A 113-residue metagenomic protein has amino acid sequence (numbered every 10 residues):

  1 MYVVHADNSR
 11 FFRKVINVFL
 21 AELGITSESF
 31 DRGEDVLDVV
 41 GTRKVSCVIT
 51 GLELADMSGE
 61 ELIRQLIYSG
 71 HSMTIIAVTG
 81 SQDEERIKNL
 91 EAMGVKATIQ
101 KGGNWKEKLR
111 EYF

Functional and structural regions predicted by a protein language model:
M1-F11, I16-L20, V48: Conserved acidic segment of CheY-like receiver
S29-C47: Acidic, metal-coordinating helix/loop segments flanking the phosphotransfer/catalytic sites of two-component signaling
R32, S58-E61: Acidic catalytic/metal-coordinating carboxylates
K44, G70-I76: His-Asp phosphorelay/catalytic-motif detector in bacterial-type signaling
G51, T79: Active-site residues of response regulator receiver
A55: The feature encodes the CheY-like receiver
E60-H71: Short amphipathic alpha-helix used as the core "switch/output" element in two-component signaling
E61, S81-G103, E107-R110: Alpha4 helix (beta4-alpha4-beta5 surface) of REC/receiver domains from two-component response regulators
